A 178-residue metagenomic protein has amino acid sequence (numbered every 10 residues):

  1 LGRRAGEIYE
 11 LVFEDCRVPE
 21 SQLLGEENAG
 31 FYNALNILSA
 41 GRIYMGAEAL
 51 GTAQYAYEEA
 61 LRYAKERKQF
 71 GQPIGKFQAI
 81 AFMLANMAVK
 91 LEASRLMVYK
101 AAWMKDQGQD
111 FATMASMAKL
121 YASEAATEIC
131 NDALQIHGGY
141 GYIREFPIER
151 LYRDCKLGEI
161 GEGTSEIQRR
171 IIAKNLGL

Functional and structural regions predicted by a protein language model:
L1-E10: FAD-binding subdomain of flavoenzyme oxidoreductases
E10-C16, E20, G25-L178: Alpha-helical interface subdomain recognition
